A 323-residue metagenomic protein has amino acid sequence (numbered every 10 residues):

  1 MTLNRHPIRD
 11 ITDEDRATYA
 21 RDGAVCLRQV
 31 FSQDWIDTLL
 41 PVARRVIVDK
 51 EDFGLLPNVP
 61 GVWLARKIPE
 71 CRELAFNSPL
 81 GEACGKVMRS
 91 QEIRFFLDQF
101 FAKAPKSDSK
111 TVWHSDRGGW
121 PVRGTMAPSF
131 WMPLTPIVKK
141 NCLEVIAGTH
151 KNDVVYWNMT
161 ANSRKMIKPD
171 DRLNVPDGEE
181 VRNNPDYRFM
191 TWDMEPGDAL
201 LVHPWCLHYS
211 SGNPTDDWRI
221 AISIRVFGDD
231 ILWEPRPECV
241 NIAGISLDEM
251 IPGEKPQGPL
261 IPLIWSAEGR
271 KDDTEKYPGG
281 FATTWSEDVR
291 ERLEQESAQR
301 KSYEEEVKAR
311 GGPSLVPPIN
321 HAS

Functional and structural regions predicted by a protein language model:
M1-D22, L27-P121, P237: Non-heme Fe(II)-dependent double-stranded beta-helix
F53, A199, W205-S323: Non-heme Fe(II)/2-oxoglutarate
Q91, R117, T125, L134-L143 (+1 more regions): Active-site region of the double-stranded beta-helix
Q91-I93, L97-D98, S109-T111, M126-M132 (+2 more regions): Generic beta-strand structural signal
P105-D108, P136-K139, K151, A199 (+1 more regions): Short, charged/polar surface micro-motifs in flexible loops or helix N-caps
W113-S115, N174-P185, W218, P237-A243: Short, surface-exposed loop/helix-turn segments at secondary-structure junctions that function as lids/hinges flanking
P121-V138, D193-M194, L201, R225-G228: Short, conserved beta-strand element in jelly-roll/cupin
K139-L207: Double-stranded beta-helix
